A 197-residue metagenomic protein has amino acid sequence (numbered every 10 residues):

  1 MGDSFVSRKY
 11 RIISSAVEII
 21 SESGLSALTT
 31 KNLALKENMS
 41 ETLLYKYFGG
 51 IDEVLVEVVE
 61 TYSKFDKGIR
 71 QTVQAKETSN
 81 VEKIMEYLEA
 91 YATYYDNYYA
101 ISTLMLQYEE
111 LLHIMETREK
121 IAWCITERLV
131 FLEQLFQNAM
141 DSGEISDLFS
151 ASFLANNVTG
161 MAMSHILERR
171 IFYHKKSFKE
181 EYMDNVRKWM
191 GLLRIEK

Functional and structural regions predicted by a protein language model:
M1-S7, K197: N-terminal intrinsically disordered/low-complexity leader segments
R8-V17, L33, V58-Y62, D66 (+1 more regions): Generic hydrophobic, amphipathic alpha-helix propensity
K9, L55, V59, S63 (+4 more regions): Amphipathic, non-transmembrane alpha-helical scaffold segments
R11, I19-E53, E57: Helix-turn-helix
E57, Q71-N97, A151-V158: Hydrophobic alpha-helical connector segments
K67, Q71-Q74, N97, M115-S142 (+1 more regions): Amphipathic alpha-helical packing segments from all-alpha helical-bundle domains
D96-E116: Amphipathic alpha-helical segments used for helix-helix packing
T103-L104, M140-R187: Hydrophobic/aromatic-rich alpha-helical bundle segments in the mid-to-C-terminal region
